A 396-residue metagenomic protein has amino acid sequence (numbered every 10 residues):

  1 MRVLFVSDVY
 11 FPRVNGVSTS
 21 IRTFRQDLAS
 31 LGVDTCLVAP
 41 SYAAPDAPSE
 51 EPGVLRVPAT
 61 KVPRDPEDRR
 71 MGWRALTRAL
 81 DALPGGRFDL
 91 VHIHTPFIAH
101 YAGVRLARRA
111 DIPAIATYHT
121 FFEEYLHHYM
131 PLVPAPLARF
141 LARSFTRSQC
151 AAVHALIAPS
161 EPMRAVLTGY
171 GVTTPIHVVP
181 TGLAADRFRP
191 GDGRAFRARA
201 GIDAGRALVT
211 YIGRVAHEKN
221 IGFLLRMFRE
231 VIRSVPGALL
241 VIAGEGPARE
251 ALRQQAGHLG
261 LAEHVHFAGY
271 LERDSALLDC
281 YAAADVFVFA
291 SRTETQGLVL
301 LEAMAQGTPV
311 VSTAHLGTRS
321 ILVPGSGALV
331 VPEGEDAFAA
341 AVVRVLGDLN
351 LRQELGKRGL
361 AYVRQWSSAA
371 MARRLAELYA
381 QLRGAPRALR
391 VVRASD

Functional and structural regions predicted by a protein language model:
M1-P58, A369, R373, D396: N-terminal subdomain of nucleotide-sugar transferases
R189-I202, L351: A short helix/loop element that forms part of the nucleotide-sugar donor recognition site in Leloir-type
D203-F228: Conserved donor-binding/catalytic core segment of Leloir-type glycosyltransferases
E250-L271: Nucleotide-activated donor-binding/catalytic signature segment of Leloir-type glycosyltransferases, i.e., the conserved
Y270, L278-A284: Short alpha-helical donor nucleotide-sugar binding micro-motif in glycosyltransferases
R292: Aromatic "clamp/platform" in nucleotide-sugar-dependent glycosyltransferases that forms part of the donor/acceptor
P309-S312: Short hydrophobic beta-strand element within catalytic cores of glycosyltransferases and related nucleotide-activated
P324-D336, R344-N350: Conserved acidic donor-binding segment of nucleotide-sugar-dependent glycosyltransferases
